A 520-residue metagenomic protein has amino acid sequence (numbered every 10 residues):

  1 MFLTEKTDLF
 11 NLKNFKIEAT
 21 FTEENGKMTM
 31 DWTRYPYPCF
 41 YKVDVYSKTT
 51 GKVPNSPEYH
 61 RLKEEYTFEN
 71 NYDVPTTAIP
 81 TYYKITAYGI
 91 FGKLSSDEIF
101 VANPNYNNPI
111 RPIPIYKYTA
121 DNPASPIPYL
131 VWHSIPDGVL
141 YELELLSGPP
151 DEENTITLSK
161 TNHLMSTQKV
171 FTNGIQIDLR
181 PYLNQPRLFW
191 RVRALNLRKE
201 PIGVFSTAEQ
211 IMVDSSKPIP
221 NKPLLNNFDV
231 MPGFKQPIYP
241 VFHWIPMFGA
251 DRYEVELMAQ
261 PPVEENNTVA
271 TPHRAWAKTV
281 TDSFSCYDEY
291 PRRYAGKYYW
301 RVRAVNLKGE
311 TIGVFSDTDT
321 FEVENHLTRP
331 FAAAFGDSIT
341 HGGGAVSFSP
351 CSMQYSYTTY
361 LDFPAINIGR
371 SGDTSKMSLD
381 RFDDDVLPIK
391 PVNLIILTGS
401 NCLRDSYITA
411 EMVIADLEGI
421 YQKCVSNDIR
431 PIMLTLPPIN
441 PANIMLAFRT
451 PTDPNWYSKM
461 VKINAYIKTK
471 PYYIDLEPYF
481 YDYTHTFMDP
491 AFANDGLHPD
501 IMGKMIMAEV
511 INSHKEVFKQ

Functional and structural regions predicted by a protein language model:
M1-Y37, G92-P136, F205-F248, I312-L327: Pro/Thr/Ser/Gly-rich low-complexity, intrinsically disordered linker/stalk tracts
F40-A78, E144-Q185, L257-R293: Recognizes extended acidic, P/S/T-rich segments that occur within or adjacent to Ig-like beta-sandwich modules
D73-K93, P181-E200, R292-K308: Beta-strand-rich modules
L307-S371, R381-K390: Serine-esterase "nucleophile elbow" of acetyl-processing enzymes
F331-G336, P364-G369, N393-T398, R430-T435 (+1 more regions): Structural recognition of the beta-strand scaffold that forms the well-ordered cores of secreted hydrolase catalytic
S347-P350, Q354, K376-D416, P437-P441: Oxyanion-hole/transition-state-stabilizing segment in secreted/luminal serine hydrolases and related acyltransferases
L397-N401, Q422-M460: Active-site segments of SGNH/GDSL-like serine hydrolases that catalyze O-acetyl group transfer/hydrolysis on lipids
N440-Q520: Catalytic His-Asp segment of secreted/periplasmic serine-dependent ester chemistry enzymes
